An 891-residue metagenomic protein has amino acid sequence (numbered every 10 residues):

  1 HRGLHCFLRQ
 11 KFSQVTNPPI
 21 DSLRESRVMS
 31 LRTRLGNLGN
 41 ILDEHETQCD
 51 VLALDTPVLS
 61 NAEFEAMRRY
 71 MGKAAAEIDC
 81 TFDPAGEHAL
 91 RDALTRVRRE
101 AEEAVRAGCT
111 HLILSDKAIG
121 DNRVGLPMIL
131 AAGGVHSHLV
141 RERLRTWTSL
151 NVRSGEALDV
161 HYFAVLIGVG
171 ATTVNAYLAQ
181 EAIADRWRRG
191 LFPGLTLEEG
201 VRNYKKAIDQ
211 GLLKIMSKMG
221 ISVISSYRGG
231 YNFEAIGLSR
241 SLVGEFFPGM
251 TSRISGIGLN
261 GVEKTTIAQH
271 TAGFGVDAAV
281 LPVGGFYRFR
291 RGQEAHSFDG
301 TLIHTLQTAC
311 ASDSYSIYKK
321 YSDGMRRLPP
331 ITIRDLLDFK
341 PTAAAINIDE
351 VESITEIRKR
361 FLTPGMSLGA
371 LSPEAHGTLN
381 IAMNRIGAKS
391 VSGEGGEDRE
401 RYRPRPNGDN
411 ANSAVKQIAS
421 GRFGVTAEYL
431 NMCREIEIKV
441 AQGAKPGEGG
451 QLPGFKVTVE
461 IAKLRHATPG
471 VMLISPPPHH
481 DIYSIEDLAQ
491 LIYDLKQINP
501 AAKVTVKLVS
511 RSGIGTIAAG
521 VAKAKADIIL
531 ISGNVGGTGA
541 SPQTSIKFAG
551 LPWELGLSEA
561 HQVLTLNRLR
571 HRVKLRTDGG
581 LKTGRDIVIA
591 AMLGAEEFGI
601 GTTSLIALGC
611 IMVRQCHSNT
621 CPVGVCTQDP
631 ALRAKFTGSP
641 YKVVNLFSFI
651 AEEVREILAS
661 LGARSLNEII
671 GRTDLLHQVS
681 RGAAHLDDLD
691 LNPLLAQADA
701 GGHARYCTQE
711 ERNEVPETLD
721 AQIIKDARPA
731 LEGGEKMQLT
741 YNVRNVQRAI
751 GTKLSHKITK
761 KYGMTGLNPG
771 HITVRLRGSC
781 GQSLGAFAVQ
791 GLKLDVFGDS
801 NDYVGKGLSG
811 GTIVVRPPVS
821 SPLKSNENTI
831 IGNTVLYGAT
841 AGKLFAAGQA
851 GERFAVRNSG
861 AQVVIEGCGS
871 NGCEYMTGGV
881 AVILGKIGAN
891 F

Functional and structural regions predicted by a protein language model:
H1-A93, E100-A104, G108-H111, V124 (+9 more regions): Flexible, glycine-rich loop/tail regions that form catalytic "lids" or insertion modules at the edges of active sites
Y70-H88, L114-G120, R145, I357-T363 (+7 more regions): Gly-rich Lys/Arg/Thr-decorated short loops/hinges at beta-loop-alpha junctions or inter-strand turns that position
D116, L166, V223, M383 (+7 more regions): Conserved, mostly hydrophobic/aromatic
K117-H136, P469-Y483, I517-N567, V613: Glycine/Thr-rich beta-alpha phosphate-binding loop at enzyme active sites
V124-L150, N203-I208, L491-I498, F548-L575: Alpha-helix-loop-beta-strand connector modules within alpha/beta enzyme cores
A132-H138, V160-L195, R202, K456-L464 (+3 more regions): Flexible glycine/proline-rich, aromatic-decorated loop/lid segments
E156-G170, S512-A524, K582-A595: Catalytic cores of alpha/beta
L632-R633, V644, I657-L661, I670 (+1 more regions): Long, distal/terminal scaffolding or interaction modules with repetitive or compositionally biased sequence
